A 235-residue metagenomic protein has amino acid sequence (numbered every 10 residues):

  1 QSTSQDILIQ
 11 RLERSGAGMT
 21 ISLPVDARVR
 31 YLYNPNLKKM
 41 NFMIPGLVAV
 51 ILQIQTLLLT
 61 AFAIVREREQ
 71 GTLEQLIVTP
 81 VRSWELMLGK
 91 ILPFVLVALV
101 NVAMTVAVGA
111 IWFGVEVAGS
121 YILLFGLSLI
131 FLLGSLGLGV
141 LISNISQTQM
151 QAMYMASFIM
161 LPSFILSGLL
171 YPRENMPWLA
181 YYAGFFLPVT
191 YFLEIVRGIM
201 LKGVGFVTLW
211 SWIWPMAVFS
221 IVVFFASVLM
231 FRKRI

Functional and structural regions predicted by a protein language model:
Q1-T56: Transport-system extracytoplasmic interface segments
Y33-L37, E116, G168-V222: Membrane-interfacial helix-loop-helix junctions in multi-pass membrane proteins
V50-I54, V95, S128-L133, M155-S167 (+2 more regions): Hydrophobic transmembrane alpha-helices
V50-T72, V140, N144: A hydrophobic alpha-helix feature that marks transmembrane segments and, especially, their cytosolic C-terminal ends
A61, V65-R66, G109-V117, S146-Q147 (+2 more regions): Short helix-capping/hinge motifs at transmembrane helix termini and TM-loop junctions
R66, Q75-W84, I145: Short helix-to-coil transition segments within interhelical loops that connect adjacent transmembrane helices
S83-S157, L161, F206-I213, A217 (+1 more regions): Alpha-helical transmembrane segments and their short interhelical loops
V228-I235: Short cytosolic juxtamembrane segments of multi-pass membrane proteins
